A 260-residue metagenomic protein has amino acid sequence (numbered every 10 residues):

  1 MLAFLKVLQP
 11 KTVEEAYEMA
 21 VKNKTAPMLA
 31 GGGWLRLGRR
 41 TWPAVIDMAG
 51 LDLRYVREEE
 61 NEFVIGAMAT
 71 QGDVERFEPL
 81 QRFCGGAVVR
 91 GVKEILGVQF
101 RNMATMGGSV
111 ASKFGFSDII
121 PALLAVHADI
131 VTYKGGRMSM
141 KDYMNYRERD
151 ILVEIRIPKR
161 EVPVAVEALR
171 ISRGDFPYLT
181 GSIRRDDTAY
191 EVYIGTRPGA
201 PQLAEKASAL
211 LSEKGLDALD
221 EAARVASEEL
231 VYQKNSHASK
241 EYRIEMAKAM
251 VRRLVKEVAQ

Functional and structural regions predicted by a protein language model:
M1-Q260: C-terminal structural segment of proteins
